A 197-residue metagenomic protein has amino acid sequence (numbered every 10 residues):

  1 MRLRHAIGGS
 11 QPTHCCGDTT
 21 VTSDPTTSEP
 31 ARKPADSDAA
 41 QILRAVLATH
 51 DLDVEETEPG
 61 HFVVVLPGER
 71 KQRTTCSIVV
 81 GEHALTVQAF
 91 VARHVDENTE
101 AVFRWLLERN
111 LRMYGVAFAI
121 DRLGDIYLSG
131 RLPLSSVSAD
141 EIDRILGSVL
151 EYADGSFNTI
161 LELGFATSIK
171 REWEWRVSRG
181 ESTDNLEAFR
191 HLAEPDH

Functional and structural regions predicted by a protein language model:
R2-T20: Short, Lys/Arg-enriched N-terminal segments with co-localized hydrophobic residues within the first ~10-30 amino acids
K33-D53: Amphipathic alpha-helical segments
D53, T75-S77, A117-A119: Short, surface-exposed charged micro-motifs
D53-T74, H83-L85: Ser/Thr-rich, low-complexity intrinsically disordered terminal regions
Q88-S129: Short, internal acidic amphipathic alpha-helical interface segments that mediate docking to partner proteins
V91-V95, L132-E141: A generic structural motif
S135-W175: A contiguous, mid-protein "functional segment" used to position or interact with cofactors/ions or partner subunits
L161-H197: Short, highly charged C-terminal tails/helix-capping segments
